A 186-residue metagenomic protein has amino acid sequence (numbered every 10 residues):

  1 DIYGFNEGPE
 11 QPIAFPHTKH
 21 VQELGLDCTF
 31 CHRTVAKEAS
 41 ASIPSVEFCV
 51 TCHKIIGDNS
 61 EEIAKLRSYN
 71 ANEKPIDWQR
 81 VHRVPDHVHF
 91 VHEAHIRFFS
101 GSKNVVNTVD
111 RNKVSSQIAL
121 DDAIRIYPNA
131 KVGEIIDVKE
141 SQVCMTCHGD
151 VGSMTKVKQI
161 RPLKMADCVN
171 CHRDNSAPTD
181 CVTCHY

Functional and structural regions predicted by a protein language model:
D1-P9: Post-cleavage N-terminal segment of exported redox proteins
E10-N59, V88, E93-Y186: Sequence context surrounding c-type heme c attachment/ligation sites in exported
P44-V84: Structured, soluble extracytoplasmic/luminal domains of envelope-associated proteins
